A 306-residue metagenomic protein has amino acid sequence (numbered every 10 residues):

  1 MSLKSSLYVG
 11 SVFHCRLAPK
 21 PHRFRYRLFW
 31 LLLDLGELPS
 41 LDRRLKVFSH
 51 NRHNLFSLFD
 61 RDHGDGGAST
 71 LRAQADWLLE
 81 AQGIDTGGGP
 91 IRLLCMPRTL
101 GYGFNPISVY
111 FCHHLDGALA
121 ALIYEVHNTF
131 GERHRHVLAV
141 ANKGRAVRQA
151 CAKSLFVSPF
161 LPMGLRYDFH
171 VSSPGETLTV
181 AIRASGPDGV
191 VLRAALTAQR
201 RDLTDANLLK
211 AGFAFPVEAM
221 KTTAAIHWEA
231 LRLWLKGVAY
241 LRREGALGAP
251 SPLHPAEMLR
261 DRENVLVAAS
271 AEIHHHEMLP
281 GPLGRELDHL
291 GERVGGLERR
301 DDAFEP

Functional and structural regions predicted by a protein language model:
M1-S270, P306: Mature, function-bearing regions of proteins
H22, V294-G295: Coiled-coil-like amphipathic alpha-helices with heptad-repeat character
A268, E277-G281: Intrinsically disordered and other compositionally biased segments
I273-M278, L287-R293, R299-A303: Alpha-helix boundary/capping motif
